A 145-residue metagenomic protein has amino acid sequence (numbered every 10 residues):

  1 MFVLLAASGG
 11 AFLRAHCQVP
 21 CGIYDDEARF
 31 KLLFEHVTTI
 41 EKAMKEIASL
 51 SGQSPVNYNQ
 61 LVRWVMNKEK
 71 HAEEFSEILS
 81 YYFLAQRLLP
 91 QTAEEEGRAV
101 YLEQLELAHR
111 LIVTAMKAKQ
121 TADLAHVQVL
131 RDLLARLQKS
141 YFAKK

Functional and structural regions predicted by a protein language model:
M1-S8: Bacterial N-terminal signal peptides
L13-V56: Immediate post-signal-peptide N-terminus of mature secreted/exported proteins
F30, L107-K145: C-terminal amphipathic alpha-helix
T38, K42-K45, R63, K70-E73 (+4 more regions): Solvent-exposed, polar/charged alpha-helical surfaces in well-ordered, non-transmembrane soluble domains, broadly
M44-Q86: Alpha-helical segments in soluble extracytoplasmic regions
N59-M66, R98, L102-L105, L124-L133: Short, charged, amphipathic alpha-helical segments
H71, F75-K119: Long, amphipathic, charge-rich alpha-helical segments that form helical bundles/coiled-coils
